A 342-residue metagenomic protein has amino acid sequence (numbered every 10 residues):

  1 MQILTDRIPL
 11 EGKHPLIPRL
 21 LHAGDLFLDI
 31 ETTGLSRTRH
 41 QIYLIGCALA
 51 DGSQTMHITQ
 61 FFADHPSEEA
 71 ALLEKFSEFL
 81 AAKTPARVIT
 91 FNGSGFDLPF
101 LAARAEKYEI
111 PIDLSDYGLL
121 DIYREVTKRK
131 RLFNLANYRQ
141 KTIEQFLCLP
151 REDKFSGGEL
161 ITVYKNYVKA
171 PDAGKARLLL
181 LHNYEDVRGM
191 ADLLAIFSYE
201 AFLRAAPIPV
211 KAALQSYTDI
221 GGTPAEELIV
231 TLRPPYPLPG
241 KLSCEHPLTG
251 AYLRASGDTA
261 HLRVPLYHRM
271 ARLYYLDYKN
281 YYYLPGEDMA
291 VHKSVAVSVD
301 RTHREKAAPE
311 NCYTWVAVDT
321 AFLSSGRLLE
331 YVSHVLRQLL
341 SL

Functional and structural regions predicted by a protein language model:
M1-L28, T33-H40, A50-S53, H57 (+1 more regions): DEDD superfamily 3′-5′ metal-dependent exonuclease/proofreading module
I45-C47: Short beta-strand scaffold segments in enzyme catalytic cores
